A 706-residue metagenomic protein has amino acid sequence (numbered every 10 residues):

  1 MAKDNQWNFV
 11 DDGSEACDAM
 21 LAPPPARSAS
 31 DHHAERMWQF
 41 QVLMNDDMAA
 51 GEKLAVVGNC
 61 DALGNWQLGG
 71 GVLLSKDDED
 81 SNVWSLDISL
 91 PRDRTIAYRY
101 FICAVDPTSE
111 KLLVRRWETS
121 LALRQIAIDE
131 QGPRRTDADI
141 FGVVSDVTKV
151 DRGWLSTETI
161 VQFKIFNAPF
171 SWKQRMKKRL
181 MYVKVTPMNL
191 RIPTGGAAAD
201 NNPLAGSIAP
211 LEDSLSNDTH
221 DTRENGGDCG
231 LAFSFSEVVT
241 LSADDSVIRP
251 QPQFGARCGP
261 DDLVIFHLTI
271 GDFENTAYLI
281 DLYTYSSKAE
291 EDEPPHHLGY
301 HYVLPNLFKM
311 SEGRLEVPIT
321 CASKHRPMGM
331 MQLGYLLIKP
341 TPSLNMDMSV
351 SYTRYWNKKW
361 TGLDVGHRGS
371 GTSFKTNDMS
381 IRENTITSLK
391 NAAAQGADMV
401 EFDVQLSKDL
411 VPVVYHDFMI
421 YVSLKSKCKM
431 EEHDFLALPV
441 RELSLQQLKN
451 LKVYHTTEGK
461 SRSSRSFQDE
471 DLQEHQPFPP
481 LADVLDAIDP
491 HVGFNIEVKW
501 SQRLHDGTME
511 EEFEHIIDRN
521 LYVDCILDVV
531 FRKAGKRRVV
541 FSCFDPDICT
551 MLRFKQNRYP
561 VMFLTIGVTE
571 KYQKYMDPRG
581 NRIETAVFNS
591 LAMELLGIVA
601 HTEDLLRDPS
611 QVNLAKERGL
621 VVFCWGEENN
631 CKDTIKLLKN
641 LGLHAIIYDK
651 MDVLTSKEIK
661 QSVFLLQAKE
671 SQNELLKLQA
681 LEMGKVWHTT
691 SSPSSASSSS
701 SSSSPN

Functional and structural regions predicted by a protein language model:
A2-M48, E52, R135-D146: Basic K/R-rich, polyanion-interacting modules in nucleoproteins and related proteins
R36-Q39, A55, W66-L68, D80-W84 (+6 more regions): Eukaryotic beta-rich interaction modules
M37-Q39, G51-A55, G71, T95-A97 (+3 more regions): Exposed beta-strand and adjacent loop surfaces of beta-rich binding modules that mediate intermolecular recognition
D47-D93, C103-D129: Aromatic-rich carbohydrate-binding modules that target alpha-glucans
L90-R94, G271-E274: Surface-exposed, short loops/turns at beta-strand junctions within beta-sandwich domains
R94-A104, T276-T284: A short, solvent-exposed beta-strand micro-motif common in secreted/extracellular proteins
A104-V143, H296-E312: Structured interaction patches on ligand/partner-binding surfaces of diverse proteins
A138-N706: Phosphate-group recognition and catalysis centered on beta-loop-alpha active-site segments
